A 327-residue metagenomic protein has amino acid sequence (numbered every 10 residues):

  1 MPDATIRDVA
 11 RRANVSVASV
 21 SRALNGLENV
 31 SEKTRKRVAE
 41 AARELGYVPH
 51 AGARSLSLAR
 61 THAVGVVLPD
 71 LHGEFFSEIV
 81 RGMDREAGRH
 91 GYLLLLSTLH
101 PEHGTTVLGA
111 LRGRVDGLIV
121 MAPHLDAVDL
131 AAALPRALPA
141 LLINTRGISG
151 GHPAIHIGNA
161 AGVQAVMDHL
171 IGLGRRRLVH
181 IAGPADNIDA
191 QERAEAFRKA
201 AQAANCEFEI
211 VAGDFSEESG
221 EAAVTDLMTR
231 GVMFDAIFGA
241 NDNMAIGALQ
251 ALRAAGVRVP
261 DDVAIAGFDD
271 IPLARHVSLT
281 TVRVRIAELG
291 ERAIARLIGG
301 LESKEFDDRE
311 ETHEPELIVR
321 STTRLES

Functional and structural regions predicted by a protein language model:
M1, A59, A63-D168, G172: Alpha-helical recognition/docking segments in bacterial nutrient-uptake and carbohydrate-utilization systems
M1-T61, R324-S327: N-terminal helix-turn-helix DNA-binding module of bacterial transcription factors
S16, V48, G88-L93, P139 (+4 more regions): Residue-level detector of anion-binding/catalytic polar loops
A51, P69-E78, L96-T105, I155-A165 (+6 more regions): Hinge/beta->alpha junction and helix N-cap segments in small-molecule ligand-binding domains
G104-R114, E221-V232: Short, well-structured alpha-helical segments in soluble
V115-A122, V179-A182, V211, G231-N241 (+1 more regions): Periplasmic-binding protein-like
R230-S327: Flexible loop/turn connectors
